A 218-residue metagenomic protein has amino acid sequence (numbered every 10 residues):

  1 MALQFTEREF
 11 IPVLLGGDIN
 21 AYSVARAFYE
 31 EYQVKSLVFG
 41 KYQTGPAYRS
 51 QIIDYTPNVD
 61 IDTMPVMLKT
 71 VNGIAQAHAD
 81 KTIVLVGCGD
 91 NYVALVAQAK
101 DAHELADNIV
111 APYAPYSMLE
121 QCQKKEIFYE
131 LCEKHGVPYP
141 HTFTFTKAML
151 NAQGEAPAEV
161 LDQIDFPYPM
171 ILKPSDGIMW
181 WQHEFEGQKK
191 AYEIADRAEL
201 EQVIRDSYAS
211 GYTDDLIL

Functional and structural regions predicted by a protein language model:
M1-P115, A148-E159: ATP-binding N-terminal substructure of ATP-dependent carboxylate-amine bond-forming enzymes
V13-L14, V84-V86, P140-F143, I217-L218: Short catalytic-loop micro-motif centered on adjacent basic/acidic residues
Y55-T56, A77-V84, A99-K100, E126-H135 (+1 more regions): Noncatalytic linker/hinge segments flanking ATPase motor cores
S117-L119: Short, acidic/glycine-rich phosphate-metal binding loop used to engage nucleotide
Q121-L216: Active-site nucleotide/adenylate-binding loops and adjacent lid/helix of ATP-dependent enzymes
